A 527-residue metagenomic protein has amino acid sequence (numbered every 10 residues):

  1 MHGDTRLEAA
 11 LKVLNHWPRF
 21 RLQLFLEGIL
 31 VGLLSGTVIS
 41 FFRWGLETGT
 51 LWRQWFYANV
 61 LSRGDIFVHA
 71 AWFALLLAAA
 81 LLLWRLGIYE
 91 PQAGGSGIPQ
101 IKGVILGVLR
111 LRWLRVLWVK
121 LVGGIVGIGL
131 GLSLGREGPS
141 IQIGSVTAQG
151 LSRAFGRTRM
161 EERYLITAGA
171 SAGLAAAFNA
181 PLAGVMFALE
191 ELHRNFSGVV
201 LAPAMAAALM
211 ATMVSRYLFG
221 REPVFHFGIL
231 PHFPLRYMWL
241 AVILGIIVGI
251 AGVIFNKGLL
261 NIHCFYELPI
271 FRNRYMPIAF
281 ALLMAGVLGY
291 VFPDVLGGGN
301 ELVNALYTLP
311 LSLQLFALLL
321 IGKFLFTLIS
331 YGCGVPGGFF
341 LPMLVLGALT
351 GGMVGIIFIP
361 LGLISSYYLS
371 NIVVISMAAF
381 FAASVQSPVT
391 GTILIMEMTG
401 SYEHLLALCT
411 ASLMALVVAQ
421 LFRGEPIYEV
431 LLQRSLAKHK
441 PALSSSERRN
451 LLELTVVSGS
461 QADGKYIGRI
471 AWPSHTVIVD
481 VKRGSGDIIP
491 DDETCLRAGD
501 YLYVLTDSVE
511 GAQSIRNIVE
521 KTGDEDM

Functional and structural regions predicted by a protein language model:
M1-P441, R483, G499: Alpha-helical transmembrane segments and immediately membrane-proximal extracytoplasmic
G95, R448, W472-H475: A short, polar/charged loop/turn motif at coil->beta-strand junctions and beta-hairpin connectors
P441-R448: A glycine-rich beta-turn/hairpin centered on an aromatic-Pro dipeptide
R448-V456: Short glycine-/aliphatic-rich beta-strand segments at the starts of folded cytosolic domains
V457-S514, I518: Cytosolic Rossmann-like ligand/nucleotide-binding regulatory domains
K521-M527: Short peripheral tails and domain-boundary helices/loops at the edges of structured domains
